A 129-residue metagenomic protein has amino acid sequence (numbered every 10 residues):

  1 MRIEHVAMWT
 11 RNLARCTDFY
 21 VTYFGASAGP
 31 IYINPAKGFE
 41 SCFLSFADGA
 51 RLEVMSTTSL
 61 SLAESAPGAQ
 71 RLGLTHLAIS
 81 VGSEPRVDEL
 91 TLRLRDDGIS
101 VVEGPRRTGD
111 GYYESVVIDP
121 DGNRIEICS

Functional and structural regions predicted by a protein language model:
M1-R2, S129: Absolute protein N-terminus
R2-R11, C42-F46, S65-R93, Y113-I118: Vicinal oxygen chelate
E4, G29, T75, V102-E103: A short, local hydrophobic-aromatic micro-motif
W9-L52, T58: Core segments of cupin and vicinal oxygen chelate
R15-D18, T22, P85-D96, S100: Replace "anionic and nucleotidyl ligands
F43, T91-S129: Vicinal oxygen chelate
L62: Active-site catalytic microenvironments in core metabolic enzymes, especially phosphate/sugar-handling
